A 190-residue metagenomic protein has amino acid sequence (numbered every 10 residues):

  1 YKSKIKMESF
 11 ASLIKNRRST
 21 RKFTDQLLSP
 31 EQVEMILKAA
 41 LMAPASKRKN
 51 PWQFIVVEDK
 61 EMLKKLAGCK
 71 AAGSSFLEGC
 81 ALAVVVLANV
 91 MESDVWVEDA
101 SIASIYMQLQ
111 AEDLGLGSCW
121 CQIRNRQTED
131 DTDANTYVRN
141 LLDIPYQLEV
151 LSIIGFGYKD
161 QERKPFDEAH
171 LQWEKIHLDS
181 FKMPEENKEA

Functional and structural regions predicted by a protein language model:
S3-A190: Acidic, surface-exposed loops and disordered segments
